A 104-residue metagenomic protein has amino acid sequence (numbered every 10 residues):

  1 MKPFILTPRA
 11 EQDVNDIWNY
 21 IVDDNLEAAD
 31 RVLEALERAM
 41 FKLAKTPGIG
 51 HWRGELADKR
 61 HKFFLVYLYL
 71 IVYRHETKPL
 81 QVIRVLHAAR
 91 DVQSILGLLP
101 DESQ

Functional and structural regions predicted by a protein language model:
P3-L56, R60, E102-Q104: Basic, Lys/Arg-enriched alpha-helical interface segments
Q12, E34, L56, F63-L65 (+3 more regions): Sequence-pattern detector for short linear motifs and compositional/periodic biases rather than a specific fold
D30-L33, D58, L70-V72, L80 (+1 more regions): A generic structural signal for ordered secondary structure
G48-P79: Basic/aromatic recognition patch in beta-strand/loop cores that engages polyanionic ligands
R74-Q104: Enriched for short, Lys/Arg-rich terminal
